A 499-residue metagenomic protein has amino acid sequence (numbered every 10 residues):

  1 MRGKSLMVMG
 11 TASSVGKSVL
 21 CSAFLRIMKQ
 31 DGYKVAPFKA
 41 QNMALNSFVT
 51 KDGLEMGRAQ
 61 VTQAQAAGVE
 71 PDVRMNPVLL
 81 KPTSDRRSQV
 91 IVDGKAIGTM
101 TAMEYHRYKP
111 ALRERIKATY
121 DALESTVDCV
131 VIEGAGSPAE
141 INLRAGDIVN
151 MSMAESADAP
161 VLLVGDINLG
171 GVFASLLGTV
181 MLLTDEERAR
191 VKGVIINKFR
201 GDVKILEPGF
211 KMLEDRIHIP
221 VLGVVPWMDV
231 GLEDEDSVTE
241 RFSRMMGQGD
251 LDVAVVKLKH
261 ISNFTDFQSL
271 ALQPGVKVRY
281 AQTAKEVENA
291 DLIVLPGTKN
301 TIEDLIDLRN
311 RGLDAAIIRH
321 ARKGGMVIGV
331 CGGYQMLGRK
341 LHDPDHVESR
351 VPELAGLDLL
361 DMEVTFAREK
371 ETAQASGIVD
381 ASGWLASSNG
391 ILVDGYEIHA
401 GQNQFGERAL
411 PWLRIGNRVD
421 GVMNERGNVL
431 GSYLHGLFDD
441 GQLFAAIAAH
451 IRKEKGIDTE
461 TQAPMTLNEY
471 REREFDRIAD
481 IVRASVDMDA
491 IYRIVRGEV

Functional and structural regions predicted by a protein language model:
M1-A321, M326, D343-H346, V364 (+2 more regions): Flexible phosphate-sensing "switch/lid" loops adjacent to ATP/NTP-binding sites across phosphate-transfer
C331: Catalytic nucleophile serine of serine hydrolases, specifically the conserved "nucleophile elbow" pentapeptide
L341-K370, A375-S376: Class I SAM-dependent methyltransferase SAM-binding "motif I" and its flanking Rossmann-like core
